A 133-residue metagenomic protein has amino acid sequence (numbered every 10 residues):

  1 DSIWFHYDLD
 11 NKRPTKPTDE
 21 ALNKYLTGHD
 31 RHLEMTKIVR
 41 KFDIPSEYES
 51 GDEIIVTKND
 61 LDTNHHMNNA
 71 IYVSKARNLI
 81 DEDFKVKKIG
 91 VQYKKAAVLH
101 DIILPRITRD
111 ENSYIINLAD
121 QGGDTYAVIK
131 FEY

Functional and structural regions predicted by a protein language model:
D1-I38, A97-L99, T108-Y133: HotDog/MaoC-like acyl-thioester-processing domains
S2-W4, D52-I54, I89, Y93: A structural signal for short, well-ordered beta-strand segments
D8-F84: Hot-dog-fold acyl-thioester-processing enzymes
T63-Y133: Structured core of small recognition/catalytic domains
